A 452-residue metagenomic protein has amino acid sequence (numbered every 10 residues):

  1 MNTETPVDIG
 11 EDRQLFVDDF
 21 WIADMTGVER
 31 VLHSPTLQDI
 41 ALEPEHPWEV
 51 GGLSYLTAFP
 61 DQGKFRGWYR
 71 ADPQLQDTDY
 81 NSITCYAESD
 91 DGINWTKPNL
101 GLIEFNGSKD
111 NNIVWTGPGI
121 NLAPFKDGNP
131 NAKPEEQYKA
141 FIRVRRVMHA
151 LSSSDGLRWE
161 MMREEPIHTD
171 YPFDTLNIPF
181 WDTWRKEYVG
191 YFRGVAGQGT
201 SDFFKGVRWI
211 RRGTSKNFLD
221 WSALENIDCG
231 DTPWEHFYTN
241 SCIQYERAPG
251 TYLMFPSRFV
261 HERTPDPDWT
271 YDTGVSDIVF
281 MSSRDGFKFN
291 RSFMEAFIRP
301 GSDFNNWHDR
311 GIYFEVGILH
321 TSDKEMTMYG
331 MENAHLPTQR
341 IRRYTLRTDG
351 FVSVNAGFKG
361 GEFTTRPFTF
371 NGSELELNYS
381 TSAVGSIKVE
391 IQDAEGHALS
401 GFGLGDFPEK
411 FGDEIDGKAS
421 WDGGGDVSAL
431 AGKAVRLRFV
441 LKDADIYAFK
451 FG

Functional and structural regions predicted by a protein language model:
M1-G452: Carbohydrate-active catalytic/glycan-binding domains of CAZyme proteins, especially the secreted or lumenal ectodomains
